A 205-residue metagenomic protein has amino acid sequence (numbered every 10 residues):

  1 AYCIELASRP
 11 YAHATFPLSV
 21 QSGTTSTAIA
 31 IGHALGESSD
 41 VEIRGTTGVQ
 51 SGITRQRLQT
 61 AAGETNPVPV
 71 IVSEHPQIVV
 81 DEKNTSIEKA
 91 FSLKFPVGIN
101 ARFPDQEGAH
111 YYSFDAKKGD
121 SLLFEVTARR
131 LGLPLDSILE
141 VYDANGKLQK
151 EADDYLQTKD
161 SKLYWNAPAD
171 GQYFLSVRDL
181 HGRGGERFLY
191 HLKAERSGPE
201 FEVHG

Functional and structural regions predicted by a protein language model:
A1-I53, L58-A62, A101-L189, K193-G205: Acidic, Ser/Thr/Pro-rich low-complexity intrinsically disordered segments
Q59-F95, G198-H204: Predominantly extracellular/luminal regions of secreted and cell-surface proteins, especially disulfide-bonded
V68, L93-F103, S121: Hydrophobic, aliphatic-enriched repeat segments that assemble into extended interaction scaffolds in large eukaryotic
